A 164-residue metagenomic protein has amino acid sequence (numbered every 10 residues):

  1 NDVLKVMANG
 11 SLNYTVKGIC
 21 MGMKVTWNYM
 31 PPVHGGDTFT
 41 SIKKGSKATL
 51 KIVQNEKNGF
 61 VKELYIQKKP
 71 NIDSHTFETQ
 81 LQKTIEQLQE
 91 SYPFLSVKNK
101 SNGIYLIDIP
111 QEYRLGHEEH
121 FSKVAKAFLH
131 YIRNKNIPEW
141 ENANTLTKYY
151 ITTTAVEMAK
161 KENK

Functional and structural regions predicted by a protein language model:
D2-V3: Contiguous C-terminal substrate-recognition/catalytic subdomains in enzyme active sites
V6-K164: C-terminal helical cap and adjacent loop that interface with cofactors, partners, or active-site loops
